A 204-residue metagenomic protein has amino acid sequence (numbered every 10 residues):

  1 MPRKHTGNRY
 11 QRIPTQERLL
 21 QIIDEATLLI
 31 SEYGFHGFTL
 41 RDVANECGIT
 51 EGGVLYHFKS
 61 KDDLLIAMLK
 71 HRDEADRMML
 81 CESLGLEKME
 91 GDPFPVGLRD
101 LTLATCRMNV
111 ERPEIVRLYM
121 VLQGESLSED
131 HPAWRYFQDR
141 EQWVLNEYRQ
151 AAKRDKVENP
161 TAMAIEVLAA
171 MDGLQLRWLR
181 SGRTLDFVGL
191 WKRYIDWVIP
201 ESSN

Functional and structural regions predicted by a protein language model:
M1-E17, N204: N-terminal intrinsically disordered/low-complexity leader segments
R18-Q21, E25-A67: Helix-turn-helix
L19-L20, T27, C81, R107 (+2 more regions): Solvent-exposed, non-membrane alpha-helical residues enriched in polar/charged side chains
A67, C81-I115, M163-V167: Hydrophobic alpha-helical connector segments
K70-D76: Short, basic, alpha-helical segments at the C-terminal edge of helix-turn-helix-like DNA-binding modules
S83, E87, S126, W178-G182: Secondary-structure edge/capping motif, primarily at the C-terminal ends of alpha-helices and the immediately following
V110-H131, R135-Q138: Amphipathic alpha-helical segments used for helix-helix packing
D130-Q142, A152-N204: Hydrophobic/aromatic-rich alpha-helical bundle segments in the mid-to-C-terminal region
